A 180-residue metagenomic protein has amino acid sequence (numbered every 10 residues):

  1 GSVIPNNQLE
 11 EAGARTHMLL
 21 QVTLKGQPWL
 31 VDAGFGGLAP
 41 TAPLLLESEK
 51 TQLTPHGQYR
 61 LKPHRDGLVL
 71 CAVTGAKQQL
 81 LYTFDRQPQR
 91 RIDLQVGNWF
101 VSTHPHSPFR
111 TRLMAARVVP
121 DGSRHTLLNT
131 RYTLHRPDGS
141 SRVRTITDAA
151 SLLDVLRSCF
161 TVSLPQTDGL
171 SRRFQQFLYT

Functional and structural regions predicted by a protein language model:
G1-A14, F35-T180: Mixed-charge, low-complexity segments
H17: Histidine-centered active-site/metal-ligand motif
Q21-L24: Active-site beta-strand termini and strand-to-loop segments that position acidic
W29-L30: A glycine-rich helix N-cap at a beta->alpha junction
